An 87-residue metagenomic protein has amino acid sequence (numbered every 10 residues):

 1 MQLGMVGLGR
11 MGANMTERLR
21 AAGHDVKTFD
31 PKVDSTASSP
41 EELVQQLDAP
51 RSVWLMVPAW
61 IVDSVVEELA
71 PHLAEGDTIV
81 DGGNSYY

Functional and structural regions predicted by a protein language model:
M1-R51, H72, G76-D77: NAD(P)+-binding Rossmann beta1-loop-alpha1 motif at the extreme N-terminus of oxidoreductases
Q45-Y87: Rossmann-like NAD(P)(H) cofactor-binding subdomain of soluble oxidoreductases
